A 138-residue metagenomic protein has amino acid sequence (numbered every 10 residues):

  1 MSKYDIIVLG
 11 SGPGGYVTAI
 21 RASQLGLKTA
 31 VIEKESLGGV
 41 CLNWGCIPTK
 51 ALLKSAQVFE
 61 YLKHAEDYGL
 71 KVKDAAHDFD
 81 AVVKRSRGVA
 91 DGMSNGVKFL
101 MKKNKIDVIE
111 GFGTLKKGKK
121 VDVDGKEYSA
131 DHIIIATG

Functional and structural regions predicted by a protein language model:
M1-G12: Beta1/beta-strand and adjacent pyrophosphate-binding region of the FAD-binding site in flavoprotein oxidoreductases
S2-K3, I20-L27, I32-G138: Glycine-rich flavin
G15-Y16: N-terminal Rossmann-fold NAD(P) dinucleotide-binding loop
